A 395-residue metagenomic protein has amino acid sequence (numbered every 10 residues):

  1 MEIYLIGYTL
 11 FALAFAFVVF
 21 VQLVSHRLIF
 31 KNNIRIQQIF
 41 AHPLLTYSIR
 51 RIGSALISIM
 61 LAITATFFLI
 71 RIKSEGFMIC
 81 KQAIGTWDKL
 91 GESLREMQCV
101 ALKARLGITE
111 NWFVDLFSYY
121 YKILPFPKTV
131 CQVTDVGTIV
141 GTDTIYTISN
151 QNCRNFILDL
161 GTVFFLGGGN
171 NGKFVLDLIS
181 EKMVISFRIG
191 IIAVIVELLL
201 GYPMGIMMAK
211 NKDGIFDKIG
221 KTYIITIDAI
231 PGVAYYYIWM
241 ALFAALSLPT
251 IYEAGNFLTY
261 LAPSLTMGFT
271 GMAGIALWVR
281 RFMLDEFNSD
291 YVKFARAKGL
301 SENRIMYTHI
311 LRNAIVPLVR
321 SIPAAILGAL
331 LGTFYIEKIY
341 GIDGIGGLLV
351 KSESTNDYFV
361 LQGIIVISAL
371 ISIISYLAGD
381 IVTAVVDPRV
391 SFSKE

Functional and structural regions predicted by a protein language model:
F17-N33, Q38, A244-S247, Y252 (+1 more regions): C-terminal transmembrane helix and the adjacent membrane-cytosol boundary/short C-terminal tail of inner/organellar
N33, H42-R50, S54-A55, P203-W239: Cytoplasmic-entry segments and transmembrane alpha-helices of multi-pass inner-membrane transporters
I52-M60, L176-M207, L311, L318-A324 (+1 more regions): Transmembrane alpha-helix signature in integral membrane proteins
S58, I192, V196, G220-A273 (+1 more regions): Generic hydrophobic transmembrane alpha-helix motif, especially the helices
I59-S118, Q132-D135, L248-T259: Hydrophobic alpha-helical transmembrane segments of membrane transport/permease proteins and related membrane-embedded
G107-L198: An internal, D/E-rich "acidic patch" concept
A193-G201, P263-G271, G346-I381: Hydrophobic alpha-helical transmembrane segments of polytopic membrane proteins
